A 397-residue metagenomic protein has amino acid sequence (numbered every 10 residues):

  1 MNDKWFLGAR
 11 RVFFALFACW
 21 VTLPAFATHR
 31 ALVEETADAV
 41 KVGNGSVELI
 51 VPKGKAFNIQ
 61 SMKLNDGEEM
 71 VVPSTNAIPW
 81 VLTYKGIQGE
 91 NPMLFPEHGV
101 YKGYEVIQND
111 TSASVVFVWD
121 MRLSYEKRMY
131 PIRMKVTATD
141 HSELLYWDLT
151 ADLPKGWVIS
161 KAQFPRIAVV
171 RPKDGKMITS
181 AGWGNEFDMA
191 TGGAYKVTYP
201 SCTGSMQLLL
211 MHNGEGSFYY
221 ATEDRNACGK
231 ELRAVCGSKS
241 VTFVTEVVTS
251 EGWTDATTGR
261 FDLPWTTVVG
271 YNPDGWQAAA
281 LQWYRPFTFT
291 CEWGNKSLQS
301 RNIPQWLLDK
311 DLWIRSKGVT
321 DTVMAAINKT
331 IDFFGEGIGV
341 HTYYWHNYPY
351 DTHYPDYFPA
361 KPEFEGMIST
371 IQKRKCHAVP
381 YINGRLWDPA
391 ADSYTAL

Functional and structural regions predicted by a protein language model:
N2-F13: Bacterial N-terminal signal peptides that target proteins for export
V12-P24: Bacterial N-terminal signal peptides
H29, E34, P52-K53, A113-D174: Acidic, contiguous internal or C-terminal segments within carbohydrate-active enzymes that form a structured patch used
E34-T36, K41-G43, P154, P200-W306 (+1 more regions): Beta-strand-rich recognition/accessory modules
A37-E126: Acidic-aromatic substrate-binding/catalytic surfaces of carbohydrate-active enzymes
S46, L149, T258, I371: Conserved, mostly hydrophobic/aromatic
A168-T191: An exposed, glycine/acidic-rich loop-and-rim segment of catalytic or binding clefts
W306, D311-L397: Aromatic-lined carbohydrate-binding/catalytic grooves of carbohydrate-active enzymes
